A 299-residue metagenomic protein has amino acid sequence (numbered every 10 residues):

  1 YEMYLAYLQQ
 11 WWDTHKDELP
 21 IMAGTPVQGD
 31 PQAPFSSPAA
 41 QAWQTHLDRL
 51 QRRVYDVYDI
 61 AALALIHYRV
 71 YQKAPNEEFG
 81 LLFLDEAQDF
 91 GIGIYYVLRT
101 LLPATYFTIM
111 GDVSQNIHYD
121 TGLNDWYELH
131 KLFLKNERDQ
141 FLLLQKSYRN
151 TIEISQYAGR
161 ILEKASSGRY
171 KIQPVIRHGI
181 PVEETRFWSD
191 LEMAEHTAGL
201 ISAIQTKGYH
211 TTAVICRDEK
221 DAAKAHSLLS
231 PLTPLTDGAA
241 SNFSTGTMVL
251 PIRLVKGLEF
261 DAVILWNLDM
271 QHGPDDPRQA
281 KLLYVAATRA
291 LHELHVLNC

Functional and structural regions predicted by a protein language model:
Y1-L81, I94-Y95: Conserved helicase NTPase catalytic core signature
W43-Q44, Y68-L81, Q88-C299: Conserved helicase motor core of SF1/SF2 NTP-dependent helicases
